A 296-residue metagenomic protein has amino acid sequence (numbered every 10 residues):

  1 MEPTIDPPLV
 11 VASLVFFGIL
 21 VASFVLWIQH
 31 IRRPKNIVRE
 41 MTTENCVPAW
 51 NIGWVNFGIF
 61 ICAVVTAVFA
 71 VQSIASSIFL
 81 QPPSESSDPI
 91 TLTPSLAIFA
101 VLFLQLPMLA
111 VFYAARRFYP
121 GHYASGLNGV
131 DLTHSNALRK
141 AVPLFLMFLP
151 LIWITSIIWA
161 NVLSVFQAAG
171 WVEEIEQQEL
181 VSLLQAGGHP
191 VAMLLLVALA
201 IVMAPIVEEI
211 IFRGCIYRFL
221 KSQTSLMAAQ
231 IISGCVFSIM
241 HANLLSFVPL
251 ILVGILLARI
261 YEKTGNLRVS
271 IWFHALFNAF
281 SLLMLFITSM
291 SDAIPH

Functional and structural regions predicted by a protein language model:
M1-K140, L282-H296: N-terminal, membrane-interfacial amphipathic/helix-forming hydrophobic leader that caps and precedes the first
E2-D6, S13-W27, M147-W159, W171-H296: Transmembrane helix-loop-helix hairpins at the membrane interface of multi-pass integral membrane proteins
H30-K35, F79-L80, T155-A169: Helix-to-loop transition at the C-terminal end of transmembrane segments
V68-S77, G121, S156-A160, S164 (+2 more regions): Short helix-terminus and kink motifs of transmembrane alpha helices, predominantly at the cytoplasmic interface
L80-P89, G129-L132, F166-V172, F219-M227: Membrane interface segments of multi-pass transport proteins and intramembrane proteases
L132-V165: Internal hydrophobic scaffold segments of catalytic domains
